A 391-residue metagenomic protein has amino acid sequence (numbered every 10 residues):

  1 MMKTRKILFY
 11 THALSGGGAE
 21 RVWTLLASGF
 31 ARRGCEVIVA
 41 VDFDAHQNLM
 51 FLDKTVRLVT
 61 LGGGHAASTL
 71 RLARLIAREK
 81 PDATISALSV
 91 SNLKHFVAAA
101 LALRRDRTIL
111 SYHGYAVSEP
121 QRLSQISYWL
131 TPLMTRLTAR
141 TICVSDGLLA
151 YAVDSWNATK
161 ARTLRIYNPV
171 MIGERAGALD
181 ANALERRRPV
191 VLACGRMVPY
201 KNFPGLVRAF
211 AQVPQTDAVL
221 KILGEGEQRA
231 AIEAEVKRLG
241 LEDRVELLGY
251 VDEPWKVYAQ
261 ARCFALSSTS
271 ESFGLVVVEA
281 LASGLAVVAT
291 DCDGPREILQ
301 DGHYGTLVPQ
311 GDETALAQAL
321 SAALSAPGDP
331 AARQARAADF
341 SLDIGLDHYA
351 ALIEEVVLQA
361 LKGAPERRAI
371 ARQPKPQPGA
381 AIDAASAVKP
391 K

Functional and structural regions predicted by a protein language model:
F9-A66, R162: N-terminal strand-loop element at the rim of the active site of nucleotide-sugar-dependent glycosyltransferases
G17-L25, P189-Q212, E227-A234, T314: A conserved mid-protein helix/loop that constitutes part of the nucleotide-sugar donor-binding site
H65, S86-K94, Y112: Short His-centered aromatic/hydrophobic patch
T138-T163, I172: A short, active-site helix/loop in glycosyltransferases that binds the activated sugar's phosphate group
Y250, T269: Aromatic "clamp/platform" in nucleotide-sugar-dependent glycosyltransferases that forms part of the donor/acceptor
A286-A289: Short hydrophobic beta-strand element within catalytic cores of glycosyltransferases and related nucleotide-activated
D301-G302, T306-E313, S321-P327: Conserved acidic donor-binding segment of nucleotide-sugar-dependent glycosyltransferases
G328-V357, K362, E366: A charged, aromatic-enriched C-terminal amphipathic alpha-helix characteristic of glycosyltransferases across folds
